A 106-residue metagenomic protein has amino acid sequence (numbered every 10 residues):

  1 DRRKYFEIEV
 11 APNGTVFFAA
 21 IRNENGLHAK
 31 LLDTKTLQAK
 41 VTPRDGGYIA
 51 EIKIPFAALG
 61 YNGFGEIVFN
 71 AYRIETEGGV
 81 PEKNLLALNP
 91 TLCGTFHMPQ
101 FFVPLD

Functional and structural regions predicted by a protein language model:
D1-D106: Structural preference for beta-rich elements and adjacent junctions enriched in aromatics
